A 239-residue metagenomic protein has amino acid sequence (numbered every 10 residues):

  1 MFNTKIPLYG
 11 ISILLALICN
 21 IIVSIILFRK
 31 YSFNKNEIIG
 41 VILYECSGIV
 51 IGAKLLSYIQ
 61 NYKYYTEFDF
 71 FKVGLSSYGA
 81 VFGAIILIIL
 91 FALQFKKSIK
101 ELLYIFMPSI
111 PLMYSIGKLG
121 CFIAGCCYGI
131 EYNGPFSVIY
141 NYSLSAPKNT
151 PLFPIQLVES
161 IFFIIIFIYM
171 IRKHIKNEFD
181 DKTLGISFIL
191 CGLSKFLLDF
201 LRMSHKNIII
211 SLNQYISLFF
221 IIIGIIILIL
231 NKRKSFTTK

Functional and structural regions predicted by a protein language model:
M1-K239: Hydrophobic, membrane-interfacing alpha helices
